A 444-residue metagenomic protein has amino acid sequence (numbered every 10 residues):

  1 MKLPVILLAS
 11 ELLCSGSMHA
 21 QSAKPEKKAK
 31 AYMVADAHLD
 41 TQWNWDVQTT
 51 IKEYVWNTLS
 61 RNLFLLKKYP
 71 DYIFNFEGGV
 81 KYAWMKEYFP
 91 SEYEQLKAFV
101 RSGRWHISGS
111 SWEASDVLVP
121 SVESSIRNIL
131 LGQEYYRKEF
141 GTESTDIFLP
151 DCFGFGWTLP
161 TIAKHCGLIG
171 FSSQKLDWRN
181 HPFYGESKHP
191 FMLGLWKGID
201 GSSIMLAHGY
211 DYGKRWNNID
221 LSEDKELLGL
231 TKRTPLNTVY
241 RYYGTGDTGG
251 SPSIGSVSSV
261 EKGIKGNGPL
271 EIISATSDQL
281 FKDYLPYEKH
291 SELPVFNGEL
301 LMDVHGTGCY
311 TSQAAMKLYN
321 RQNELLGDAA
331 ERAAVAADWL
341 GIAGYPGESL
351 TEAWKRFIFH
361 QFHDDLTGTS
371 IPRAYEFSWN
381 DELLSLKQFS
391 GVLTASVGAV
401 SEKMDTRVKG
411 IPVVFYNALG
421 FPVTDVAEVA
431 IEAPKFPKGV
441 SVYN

Functional and structural regions predicted by a protein language model:
M1-P4: Positively charged n-region of N-terminal signal peptides that target proteins for export
I6-S15: Bacterial N-terminal signal peptides
G16-A20: Sec/Tat signal peptide C-region and signal peptidase I cleavage site
Q21-G420, D425, P437-G439: Catalytic-domain carbohydrate-binding cleft regions of carbohydrate-active enzymes
E432-N444: Solvent-exposed beta-hairpin/edge-strand motifs
